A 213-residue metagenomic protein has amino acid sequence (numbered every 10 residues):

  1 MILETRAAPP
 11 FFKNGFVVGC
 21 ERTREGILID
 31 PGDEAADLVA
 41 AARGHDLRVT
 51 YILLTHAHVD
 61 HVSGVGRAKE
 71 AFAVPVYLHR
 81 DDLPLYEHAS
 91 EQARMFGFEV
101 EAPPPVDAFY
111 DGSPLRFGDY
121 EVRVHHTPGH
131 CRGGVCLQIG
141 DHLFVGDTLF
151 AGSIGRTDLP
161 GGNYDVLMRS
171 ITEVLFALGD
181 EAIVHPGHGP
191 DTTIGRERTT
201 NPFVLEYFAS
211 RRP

Functional and structural regions predicted by a protein language model:
M1-H45, C136-G146: Conserved beta-strand hairpin/beta-sheet module of binuclear metal-dependent hydrolase folds, prominently
I2-E4, R48, P75, D107-A108 (+2 more regions): Conserved beta-strand segments of alpha/beta enzyme cores
R6-A8, E99, P105-D107, H126-P128: Short Gly/Pro-enriched turn/cap motifs at secondary-structure boundaries
F16, G112-S113, V135, A182: Residue-level detector of beta-strand structural context in well-folded domains
R22-T23, D33, V59, D82 (+4 more regions): Short, glycine/acidic-enriched loop or turn micro-motifs at the edges of active sites
L28-I29, T50-A57, V76-H79, H126-G129 (+2 more regions): Active-site neighborhood of phospho(di)ester-bond hydrolases with catalytic His/Asp-centered motifs
E34-F117, T199-Y207: Active-site HxH/HxHxD metal-binding segment of metal-dependent hydrolases
E91-M95, E121-R212: Metallo-beta-lactamase
